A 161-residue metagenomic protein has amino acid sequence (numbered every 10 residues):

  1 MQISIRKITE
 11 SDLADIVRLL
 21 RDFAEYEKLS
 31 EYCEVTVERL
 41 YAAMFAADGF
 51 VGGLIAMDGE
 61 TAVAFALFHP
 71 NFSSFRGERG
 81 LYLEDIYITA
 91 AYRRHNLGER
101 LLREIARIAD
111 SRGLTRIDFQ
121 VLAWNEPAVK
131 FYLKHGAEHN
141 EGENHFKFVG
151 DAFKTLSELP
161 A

Functional and structural regions predicted by a protein language model:
S4-R18: A short beta-loop-alpha structural element at the N-terminal edge of CoA-dependent acyl/N-acetyltransferase catalytic
V17-A42: Conserved GNAT-fold acetyl-CoA-binding loop/helix
A43-I55: A short helix-loop-beta-strand connector motif used in the catalytic cores of GNAT acetyltransferases and, in some
I55, T61-P70: Conserved beta-strand in the GNAT
F72-L83, R93, N140-E141: A conserved beta-turn-beta hairpin within the catalytic core of GNAT-like acetyltransferases that forms part
I88, R94-R107, K134: Conserved acetyl-CoA-binding loop-helix of GNAT-fold acetyltransferases
T115-D118, L122-A161: C-terminal "cap" of GNAT-fold acetyltransferases
